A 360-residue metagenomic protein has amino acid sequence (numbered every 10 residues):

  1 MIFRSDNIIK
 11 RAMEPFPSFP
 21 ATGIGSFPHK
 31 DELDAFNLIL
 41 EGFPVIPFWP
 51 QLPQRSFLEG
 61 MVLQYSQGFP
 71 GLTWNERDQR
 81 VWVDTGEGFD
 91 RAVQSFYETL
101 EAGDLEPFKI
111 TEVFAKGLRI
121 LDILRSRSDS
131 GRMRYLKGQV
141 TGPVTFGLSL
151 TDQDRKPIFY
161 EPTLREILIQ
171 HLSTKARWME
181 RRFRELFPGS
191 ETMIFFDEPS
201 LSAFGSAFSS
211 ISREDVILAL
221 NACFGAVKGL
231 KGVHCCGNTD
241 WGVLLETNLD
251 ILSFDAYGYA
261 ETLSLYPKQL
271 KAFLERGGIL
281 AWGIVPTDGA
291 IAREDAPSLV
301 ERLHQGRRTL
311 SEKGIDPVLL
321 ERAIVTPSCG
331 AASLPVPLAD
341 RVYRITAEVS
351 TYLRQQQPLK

Functional and structural regions predicted by a protein language model:
I2, Y135-G138, P157-P267: Active-site loop segments of alpha/beta catalytic cores
I2-P157, G278, G306-E312, E321 (+1 more regions): Alpha/beta catalytic barrel-like cores
W49, K137-P143, T192-L201, G232-G237 (+2 more regions): Core alpha/beta catalytic barrel or barrel-like domain that forms the active/cofactor pocket in diverse metabolic
S56-E59, V144-G147, S202-F204, T239-V243 (+3 more regions): Flexible loop/turn segments at secondary-structure boundaries
L105-I123, P162-W178, S298-G306: Glycine-rich anion/phosphate-binding loops
D122-R125, A176, E180, R184 (+5 more regions): Surface-exposed amphipathic alpha-helices with a cationic face
S149-R165, F195-I211, I284-R293, T326-P335: Active-site-proximal beta-alpha loop/turn segments in soluble metabolic enzymes
D250-L359: Catalytic-face loop-and-helix region of soluble metabolic enzyme cores
